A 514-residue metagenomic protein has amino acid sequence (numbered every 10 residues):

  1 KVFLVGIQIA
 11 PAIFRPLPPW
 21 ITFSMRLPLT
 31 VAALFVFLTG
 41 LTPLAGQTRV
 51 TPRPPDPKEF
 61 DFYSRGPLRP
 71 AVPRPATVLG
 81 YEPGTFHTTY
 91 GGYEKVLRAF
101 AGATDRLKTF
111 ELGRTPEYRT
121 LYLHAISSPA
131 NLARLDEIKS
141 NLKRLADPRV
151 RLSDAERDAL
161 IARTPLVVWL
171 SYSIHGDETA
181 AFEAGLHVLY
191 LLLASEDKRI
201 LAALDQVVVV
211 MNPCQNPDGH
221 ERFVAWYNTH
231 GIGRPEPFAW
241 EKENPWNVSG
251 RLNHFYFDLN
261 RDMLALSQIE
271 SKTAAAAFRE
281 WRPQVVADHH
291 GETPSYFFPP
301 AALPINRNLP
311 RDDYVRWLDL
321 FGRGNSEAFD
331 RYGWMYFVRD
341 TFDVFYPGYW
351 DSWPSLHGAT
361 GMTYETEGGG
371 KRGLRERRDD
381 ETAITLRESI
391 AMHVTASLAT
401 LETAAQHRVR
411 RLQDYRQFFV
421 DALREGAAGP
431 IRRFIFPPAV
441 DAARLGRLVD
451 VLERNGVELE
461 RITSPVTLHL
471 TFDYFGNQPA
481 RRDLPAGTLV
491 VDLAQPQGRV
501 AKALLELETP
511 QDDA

Functional and structural regions predicted by a protein language model:
M25-P28: Positively charged n-region of N-terminal signal peptides that target proteins for export
A32-G40: Bacterial N-terminal signal peptides
T42-G46: Sec/Tat signal peptide C-region and signal peptidase I cleavage site
Q47-V208, F255, R261, S267-T273 (+6 more regions): Intrinsic-disorder/low-complexity accessory segments
L204-F223: Short, conserved secondary-structure transition motifs
